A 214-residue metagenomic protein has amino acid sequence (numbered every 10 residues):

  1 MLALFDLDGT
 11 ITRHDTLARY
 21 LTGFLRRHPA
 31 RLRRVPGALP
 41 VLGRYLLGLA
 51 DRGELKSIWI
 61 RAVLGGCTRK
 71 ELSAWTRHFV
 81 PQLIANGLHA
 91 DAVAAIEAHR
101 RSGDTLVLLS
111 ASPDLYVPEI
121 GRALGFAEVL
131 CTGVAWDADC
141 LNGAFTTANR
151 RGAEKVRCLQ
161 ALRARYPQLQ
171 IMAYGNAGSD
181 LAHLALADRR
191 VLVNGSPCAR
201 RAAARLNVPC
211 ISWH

Functional and structural regions predicted by a protein language model:
M1, A74, P81-H214: C-terminal cap/substrate-recognition subdomain and adjoining C-terminal extension of metal-dependent phosphatase-like
M1-D51: Active-site neighborhood of HAD-like aspartate-dependent phosphohydrolases
I11-H14, G53, G66, G152-V156: Electropositive phosphate-/nucleotide-binding environments in soluble metabolic enzymes
T22-L25, R44, R77-P81, T146: A broad detector of the eukaryotic-type serine/threonine protein kinase catalytic domain
L42, L47, G53-R69, E128-G133: Short, compositionally biased "basic patch" segments
L55-A90: Metal-dependent phosphoesterase signature
